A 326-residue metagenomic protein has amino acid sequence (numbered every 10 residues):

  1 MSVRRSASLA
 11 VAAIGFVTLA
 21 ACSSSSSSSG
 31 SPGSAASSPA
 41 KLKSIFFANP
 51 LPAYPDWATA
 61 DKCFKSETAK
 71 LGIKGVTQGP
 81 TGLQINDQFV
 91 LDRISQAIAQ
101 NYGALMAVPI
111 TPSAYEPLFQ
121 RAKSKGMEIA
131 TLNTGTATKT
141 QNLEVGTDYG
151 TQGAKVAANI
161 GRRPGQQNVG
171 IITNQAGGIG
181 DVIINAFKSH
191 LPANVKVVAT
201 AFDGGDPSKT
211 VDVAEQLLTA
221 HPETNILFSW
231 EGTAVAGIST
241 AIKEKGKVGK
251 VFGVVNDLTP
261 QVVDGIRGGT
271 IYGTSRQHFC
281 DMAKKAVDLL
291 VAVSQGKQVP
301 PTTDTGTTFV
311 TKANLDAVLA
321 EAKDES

Functional and structural regions predicted by a protein language model:
M1-V11: Bacterial N-terminal signal peptides that target proteins for export
V3-R5, C22-S326: A residue-level marker of the well-folded mature domains of exported/periplasmic proteins
V17-A21: C-terminal motif of bacterial Sec signal peptides marking the signal peptidase cleavage site
